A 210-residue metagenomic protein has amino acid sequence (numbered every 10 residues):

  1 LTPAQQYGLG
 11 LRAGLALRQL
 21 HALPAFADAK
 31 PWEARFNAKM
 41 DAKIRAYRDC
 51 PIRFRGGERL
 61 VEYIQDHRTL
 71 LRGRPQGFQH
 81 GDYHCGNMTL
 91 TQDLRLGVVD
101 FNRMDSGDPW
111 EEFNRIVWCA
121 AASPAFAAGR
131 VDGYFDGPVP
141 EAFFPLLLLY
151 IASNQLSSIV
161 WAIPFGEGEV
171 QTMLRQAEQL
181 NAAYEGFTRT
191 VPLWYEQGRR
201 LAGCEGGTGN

Functional and structural regions predicted by a protein language model:
L1, Q92, N102, W110 (+3 more regions): Short, flexible helix/strand-to-coil boundary loops that buttress conserved ligand/catalytic motifs in alpha/beta
L1-R55, R74-Q76, D105-S106: A cross-family kinase active-site recognition segment
Y7, L11, R72, R115-N210: Helix-rich C-terminal or lid/interface subdomains of diverse kinases
A13, L17-L20, M40, Y83 (+4 more regions): Generic structural signal for small/hydrophobic residues in well-ordered secondary structure, especially within
A22-F26, T69, Q76, V139 (+1 more regions): Generic structural signal for secondary-structure transition and capping sites
L60-E62: Short proline/glycine- and basic residue-enriched helix-capping loop/turn segments at helix->loop/beta transitions
I64-F113, G207-N210: Active-site acidic catalytic loop and adjacent metal/ATP-binding pocket of ATP-dependent phosphoryl transfer enzymes
